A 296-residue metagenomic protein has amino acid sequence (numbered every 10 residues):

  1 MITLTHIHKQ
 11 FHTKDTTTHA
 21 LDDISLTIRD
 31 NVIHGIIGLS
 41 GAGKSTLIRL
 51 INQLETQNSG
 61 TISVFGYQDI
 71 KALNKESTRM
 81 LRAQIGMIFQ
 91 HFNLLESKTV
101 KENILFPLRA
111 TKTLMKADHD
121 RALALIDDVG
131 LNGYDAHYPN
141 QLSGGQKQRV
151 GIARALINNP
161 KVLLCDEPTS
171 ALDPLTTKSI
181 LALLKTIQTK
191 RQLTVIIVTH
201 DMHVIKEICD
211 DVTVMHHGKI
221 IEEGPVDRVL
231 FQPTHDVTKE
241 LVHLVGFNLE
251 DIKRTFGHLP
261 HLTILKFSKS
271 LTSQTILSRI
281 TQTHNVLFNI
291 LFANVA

Functional and structural regions predicted by a protein language model:
N52: Helix-to-loop junction immediately C-terminal to a conserved catalytic motif
F65-Q68, L105, R109, K116-G133: Conserved ABC ATPase "signature" region
D69-G86, A110, V229-P233: ABC ATPase NBD coupling module
H137-N140, I157-N159: Conserved signature/switch motifs of ABC ATPase nucleotide-binding domains
Y138-L142, Q146-Q148: Conserved ABC ATPase signature
L163-D166: Catalytic Walker B motif of ABC-type/P-loop ATPase nucleotide-binding domains
P174-T176: Helix N-cap at the start of a conserved alpha-helix in ABC-type nucleotide-binding domains
